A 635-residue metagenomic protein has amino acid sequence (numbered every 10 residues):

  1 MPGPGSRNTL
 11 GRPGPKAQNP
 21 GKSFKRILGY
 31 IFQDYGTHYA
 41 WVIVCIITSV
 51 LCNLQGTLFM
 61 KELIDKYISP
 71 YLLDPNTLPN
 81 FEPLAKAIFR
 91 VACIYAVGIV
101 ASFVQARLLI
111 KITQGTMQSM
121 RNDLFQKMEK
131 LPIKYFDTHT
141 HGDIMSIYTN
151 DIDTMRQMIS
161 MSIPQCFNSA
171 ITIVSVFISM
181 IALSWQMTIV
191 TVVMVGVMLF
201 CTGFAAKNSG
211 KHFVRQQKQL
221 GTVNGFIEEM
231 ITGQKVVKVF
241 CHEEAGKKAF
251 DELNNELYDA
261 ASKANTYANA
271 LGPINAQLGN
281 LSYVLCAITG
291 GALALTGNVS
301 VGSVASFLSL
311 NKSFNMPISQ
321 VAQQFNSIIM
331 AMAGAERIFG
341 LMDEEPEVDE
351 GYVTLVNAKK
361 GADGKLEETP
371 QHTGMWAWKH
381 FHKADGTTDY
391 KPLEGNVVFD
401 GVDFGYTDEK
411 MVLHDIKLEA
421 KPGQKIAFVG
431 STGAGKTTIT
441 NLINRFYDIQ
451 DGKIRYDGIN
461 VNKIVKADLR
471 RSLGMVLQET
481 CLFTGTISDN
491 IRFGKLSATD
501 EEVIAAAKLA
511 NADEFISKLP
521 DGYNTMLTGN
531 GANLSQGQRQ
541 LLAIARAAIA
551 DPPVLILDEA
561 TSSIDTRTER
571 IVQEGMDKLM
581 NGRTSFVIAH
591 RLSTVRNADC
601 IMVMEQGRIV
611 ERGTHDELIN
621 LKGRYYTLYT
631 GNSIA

Functional and structural regions predicted by a protein language model:
M1-N53, I68-A87, V91, Q105-L109 (+9 more regions): Membrane-integrated ABC transporters
S23, I31, L109-I110, E129-V174 (+1 more regions): Juxtamembrane loop-to-helix connectors within ABC transporter transmembrane domains
K25, T37-E62, A87, V91 (+7 more regions): Alpha-helical segments in transporter systems
Q33-G36, I133-K134, I152-I159, I163 (+7 more regions): An intracellular "coupling" helix at the cytosolic face of ABC transporter transmembrane type-1 domains
H38-L51, I94, M161-R215, C286-V299 (+1 more regions): Transmembrane helices of ABC transporter permease
T77, A358-A635: ABC-type nucleotide-binding domain
V91-S102, V195-T202, A268-S282, I288-T289 (+1 more regions): Hydrophobic alpha-helical segments in the permease module
H242, T266, S313-E344, E350: Cytosolic ends of transmembrane helices, especially the final helix of ABC transmembrane type-1 domains
